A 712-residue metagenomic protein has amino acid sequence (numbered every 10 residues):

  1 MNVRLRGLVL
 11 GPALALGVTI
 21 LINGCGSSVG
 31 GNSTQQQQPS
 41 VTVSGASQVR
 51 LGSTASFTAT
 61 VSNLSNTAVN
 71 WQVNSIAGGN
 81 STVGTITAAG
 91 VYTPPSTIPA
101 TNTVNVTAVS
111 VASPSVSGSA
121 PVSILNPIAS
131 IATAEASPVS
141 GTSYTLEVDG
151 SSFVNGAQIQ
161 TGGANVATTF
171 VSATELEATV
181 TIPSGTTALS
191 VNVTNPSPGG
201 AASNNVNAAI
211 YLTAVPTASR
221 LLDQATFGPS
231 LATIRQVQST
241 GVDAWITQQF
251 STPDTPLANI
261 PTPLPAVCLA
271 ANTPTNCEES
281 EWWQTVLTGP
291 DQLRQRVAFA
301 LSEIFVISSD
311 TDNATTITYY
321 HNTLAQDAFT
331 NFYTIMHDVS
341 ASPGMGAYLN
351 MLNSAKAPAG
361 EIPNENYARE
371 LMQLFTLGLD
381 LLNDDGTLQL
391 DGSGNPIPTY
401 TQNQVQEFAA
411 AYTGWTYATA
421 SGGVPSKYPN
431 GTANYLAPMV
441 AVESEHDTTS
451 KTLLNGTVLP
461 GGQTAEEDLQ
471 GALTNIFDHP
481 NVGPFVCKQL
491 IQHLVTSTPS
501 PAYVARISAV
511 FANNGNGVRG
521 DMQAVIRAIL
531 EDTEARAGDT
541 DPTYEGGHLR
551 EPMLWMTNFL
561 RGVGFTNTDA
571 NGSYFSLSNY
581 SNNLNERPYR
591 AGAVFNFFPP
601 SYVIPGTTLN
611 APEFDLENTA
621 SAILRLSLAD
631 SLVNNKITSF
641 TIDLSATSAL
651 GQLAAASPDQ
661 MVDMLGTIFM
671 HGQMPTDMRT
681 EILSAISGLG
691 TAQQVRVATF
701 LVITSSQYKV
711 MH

Functional and structural regions predicted by a protein language model:
N2-P12: Bacterial N-terminal signal peptides that target proteins for export
L21-G24: C-terminal motif of bacterial Sec signal peptides marking the signal peptidase cleavage site
G26-T34: Bacterial lipoprotein signal-peptidase II cleavage site
Q36-S62, S123-N155, P198-L212: Beta-strand/beta-sandwich contexts
T67-S75, A89-V91, P95-P99, V111 (+1 more regions): Immunoglobulin-like IPT/TIG beta-sandwich domains and homologous Ig-like subdomains
S219-T226, P265-V267, H479, G483 (+2 more regions): Flexible, low-complexity segments enriched for small/polar residues
L231-D327: N-terminal accessory alpha/beta regions
Q238, E278-W283, T316-V563, K709: Active-site substrate-binding loop specific to GH73 endo-beta-N-acetylglucosaminidase modules in bacterial autolysins
